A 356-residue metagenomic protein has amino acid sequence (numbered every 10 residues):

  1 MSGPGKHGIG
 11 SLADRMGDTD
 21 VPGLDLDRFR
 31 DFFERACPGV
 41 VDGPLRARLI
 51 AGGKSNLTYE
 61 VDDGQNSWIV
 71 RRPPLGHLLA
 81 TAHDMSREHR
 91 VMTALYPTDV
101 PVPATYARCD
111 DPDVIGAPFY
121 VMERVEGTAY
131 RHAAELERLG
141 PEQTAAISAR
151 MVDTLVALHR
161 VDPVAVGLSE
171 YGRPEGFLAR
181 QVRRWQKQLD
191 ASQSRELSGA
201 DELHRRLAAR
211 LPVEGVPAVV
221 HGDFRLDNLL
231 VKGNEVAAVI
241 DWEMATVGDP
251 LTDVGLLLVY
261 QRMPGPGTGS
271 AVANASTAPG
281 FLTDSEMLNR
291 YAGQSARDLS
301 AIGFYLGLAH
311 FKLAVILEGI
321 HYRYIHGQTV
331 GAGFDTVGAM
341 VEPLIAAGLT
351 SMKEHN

Functional and structural regions predicted by a protein language model:
G3-V41: Juxta-kinase regulatory segment immediately upstream of eukaryotic protein kinase catalytic domains
L45-V219, E235: ATP-binding pocket architecture of kinase catalytic cores
G172-R173, R297-A309: All-alpha amphipathic helical-bundle segments outside canonical DNA-binding/catalytic cores that form hydrophobic
V219-H221, L226: Catalytic-loop of the protein kinase fold
I240-A245: Activation of the activation-loop gatekeeper triad in protein kinase-fold domains
T252-S295, A309-G327: Active-site activation/catalytic loop segments of kinase-like enzymes and analogous catalytic loops in related
R297-A301, V315-N356: Helical subdomain adjoining the active site within ATP-dependent kinase catalytic cores
